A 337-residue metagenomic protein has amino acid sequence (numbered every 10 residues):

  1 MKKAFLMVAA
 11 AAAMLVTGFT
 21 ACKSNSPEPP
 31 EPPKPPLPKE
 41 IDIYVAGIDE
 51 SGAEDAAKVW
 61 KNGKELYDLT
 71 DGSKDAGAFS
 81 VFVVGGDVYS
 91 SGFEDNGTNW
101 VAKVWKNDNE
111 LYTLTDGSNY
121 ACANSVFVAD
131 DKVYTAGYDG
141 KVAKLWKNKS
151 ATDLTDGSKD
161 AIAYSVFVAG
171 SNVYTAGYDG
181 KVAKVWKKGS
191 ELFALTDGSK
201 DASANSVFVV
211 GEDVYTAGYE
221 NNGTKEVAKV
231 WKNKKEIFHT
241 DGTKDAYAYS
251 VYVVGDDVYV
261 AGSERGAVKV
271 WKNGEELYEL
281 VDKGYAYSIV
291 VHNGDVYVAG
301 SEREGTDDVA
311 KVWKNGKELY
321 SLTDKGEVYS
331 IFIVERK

Functional and structural regions predicted by a protein language model:
M1-K2, C22, E264, E335: Short, intrinsically disordered low-complexity segments
K2-V8, A13-I41: Bacterial Sec-dependent N-terminal signal peptides
L37-K337: Residue-level hotspots at or immediately adjacent to binding/recognition sites across diverse folds
